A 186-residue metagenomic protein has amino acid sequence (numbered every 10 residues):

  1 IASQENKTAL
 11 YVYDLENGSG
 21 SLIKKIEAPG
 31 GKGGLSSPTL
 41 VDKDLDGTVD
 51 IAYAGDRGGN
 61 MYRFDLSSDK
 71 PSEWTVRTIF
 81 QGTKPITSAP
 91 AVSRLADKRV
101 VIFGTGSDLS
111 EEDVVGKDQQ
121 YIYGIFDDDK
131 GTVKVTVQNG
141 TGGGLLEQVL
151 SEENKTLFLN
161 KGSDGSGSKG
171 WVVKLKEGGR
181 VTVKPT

Functional and structural regions predicted by a protein language model:
I1-T186: Beta-propeller fold recognition
